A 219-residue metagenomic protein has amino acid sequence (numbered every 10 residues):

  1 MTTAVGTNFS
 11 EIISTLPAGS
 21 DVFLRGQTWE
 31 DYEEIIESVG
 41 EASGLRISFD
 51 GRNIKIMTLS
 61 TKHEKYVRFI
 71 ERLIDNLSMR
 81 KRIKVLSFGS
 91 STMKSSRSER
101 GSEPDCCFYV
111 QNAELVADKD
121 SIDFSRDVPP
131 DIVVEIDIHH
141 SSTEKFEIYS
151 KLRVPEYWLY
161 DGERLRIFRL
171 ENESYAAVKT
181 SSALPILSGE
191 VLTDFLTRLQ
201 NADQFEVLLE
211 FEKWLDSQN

Functional and structural regions predicted by a protein language model:
M1-N219: Gly/Pro/Ser/Thr-rich low-complexity, intrinsically disordered segments predominantly at protein N-termini
